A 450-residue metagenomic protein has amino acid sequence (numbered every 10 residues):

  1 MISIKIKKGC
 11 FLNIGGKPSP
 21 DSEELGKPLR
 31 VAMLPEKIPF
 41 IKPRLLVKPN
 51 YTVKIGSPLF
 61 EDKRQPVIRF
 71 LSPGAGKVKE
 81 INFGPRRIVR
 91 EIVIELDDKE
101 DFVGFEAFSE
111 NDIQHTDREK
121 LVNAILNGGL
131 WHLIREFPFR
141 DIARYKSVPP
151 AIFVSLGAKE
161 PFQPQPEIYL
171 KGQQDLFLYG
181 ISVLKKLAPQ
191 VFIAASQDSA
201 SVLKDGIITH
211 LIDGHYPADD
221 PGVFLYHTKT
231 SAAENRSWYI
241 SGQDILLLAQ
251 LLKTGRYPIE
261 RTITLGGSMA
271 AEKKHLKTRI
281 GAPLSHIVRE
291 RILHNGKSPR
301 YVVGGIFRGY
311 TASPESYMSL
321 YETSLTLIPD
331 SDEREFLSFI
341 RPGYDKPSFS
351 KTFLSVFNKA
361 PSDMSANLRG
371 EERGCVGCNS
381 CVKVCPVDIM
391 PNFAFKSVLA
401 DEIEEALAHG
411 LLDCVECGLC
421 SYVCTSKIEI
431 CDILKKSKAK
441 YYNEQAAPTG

Functional and structural regions predicted by a protein language model:
M1-L46, E61, T209: N-terminal, Lys/Arg-enriched amphipathic/low-complexity engagement segments that precede the first folded domain
I41, V47, R64-V67, E272 (+2 more regions): Short, solvent-exposed loop/turn positions at domain surfaces that link secondary-structure elements or cap domain
I41-K42, L46, K63, V103-E110: Aromatic/His-enriched, Gly/Pro-containing loop or helix-boundary segments that lie immediately adjacent to catalytic
K48-E61, E80: Short, well-structured beta-strand-loop connectors
V67-A75: Short coil-to-beta-strand transition motifs
I68, N82-H286, E290-P342, K346-S355 (+6 more regions): Buried, small/hydrophobic-residue-enriched core segments of structured protein domains
I403-C414: Short linker/helix segments within small regulatory modules
